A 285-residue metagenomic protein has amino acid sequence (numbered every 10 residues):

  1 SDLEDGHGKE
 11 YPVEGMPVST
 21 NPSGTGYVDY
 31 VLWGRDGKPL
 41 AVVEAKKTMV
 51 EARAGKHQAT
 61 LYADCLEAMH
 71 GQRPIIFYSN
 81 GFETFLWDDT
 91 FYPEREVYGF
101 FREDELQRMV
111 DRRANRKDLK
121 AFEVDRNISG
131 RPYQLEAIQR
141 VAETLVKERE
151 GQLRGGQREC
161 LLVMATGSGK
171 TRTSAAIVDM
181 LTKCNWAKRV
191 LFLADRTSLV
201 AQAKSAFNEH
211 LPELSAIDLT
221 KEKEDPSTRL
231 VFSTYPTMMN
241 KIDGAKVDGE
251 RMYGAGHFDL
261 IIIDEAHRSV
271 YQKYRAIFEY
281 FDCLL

Functional and structural regions predicted by a protein language model:
S1-R189, A194, S198-L214, P226-L230 (+3 more regions): ATP-dependent helicase/translocase motor core
I76, V231, I261, L284-L285: Short, well-ordered beta-strand core segments
I76-F77, S215-D218, I261-D264: Short, hydrophobic beta-strand segments that form beta-sheet elements in well-ordered domains
I177, I217-T220, D248-G249, Q272-Y274: Short beta-alpha junctions and helix-cap segments that line functional grooves
L219-V231, M252: Conserved motor-coupling elements within RecA-like helicase/translocase cores
N240-I242, Y280: Short, solvent-exposed loop/turn elements at domain surfaces
G249-L284: SF2 helicase catalytic motif II
